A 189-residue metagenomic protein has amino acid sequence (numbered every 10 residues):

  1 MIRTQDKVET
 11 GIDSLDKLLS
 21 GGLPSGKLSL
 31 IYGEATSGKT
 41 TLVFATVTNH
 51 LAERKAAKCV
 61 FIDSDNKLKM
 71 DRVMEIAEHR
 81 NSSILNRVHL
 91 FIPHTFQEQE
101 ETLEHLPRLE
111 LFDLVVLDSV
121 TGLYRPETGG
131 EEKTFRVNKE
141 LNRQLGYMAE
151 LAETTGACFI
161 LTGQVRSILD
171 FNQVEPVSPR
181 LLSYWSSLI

Functional and structural regions predicted by a protein language model:
M1-R3: Charged, amphipathic alpha-helical linker segments immediately N-terminal to NTP-binding catalytic cores
T10-L23: Pre-Walker A adenine-sensing motif
L23-H105: Conserved P-loop
C59, L114, I160: Hydrophobic "anchor" residues on beta-strands that sit immediately upstream of conserved functional sites
L68, L123-Y124, I168: Catalytic P-loop NTPase motifs of RecA-like helicase/translocase cores
R72, E100-E101, P126-T128, D170-V174: Short, well-ordered secondary-structure micro-motifs
F91-A157: Phosphate-binding/switch loop-helix module in NTP-utilizing enzymes
K139, G146, E150-I189: Phosphate-binding/switch region of NTP-binding enzymes
